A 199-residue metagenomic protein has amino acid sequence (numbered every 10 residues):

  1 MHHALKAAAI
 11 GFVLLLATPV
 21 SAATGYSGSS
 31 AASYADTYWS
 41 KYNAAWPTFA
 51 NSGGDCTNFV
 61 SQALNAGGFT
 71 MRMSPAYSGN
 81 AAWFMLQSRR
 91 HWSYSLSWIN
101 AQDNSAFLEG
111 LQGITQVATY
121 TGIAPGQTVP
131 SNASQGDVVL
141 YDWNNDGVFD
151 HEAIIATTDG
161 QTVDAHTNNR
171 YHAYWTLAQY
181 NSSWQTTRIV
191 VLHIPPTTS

Functional and structural regions predicted by a protein language model:
M1-A22: Secretory targeting and sorting signals
A23-W98: N-terminal capping segments
K41-Y42, A66, T70-M71, L140-V148 (+2 more regions): Solvent-exposed loop/turn segments at secondary-structure junctions within structured extracellular/periplasmic domains
F84-V163: ...with weaker cross-activation on analogous glycine-rich loops/strands in unrelated enzymes
I154-S199: Glycine-rich, aromatic-bearing surface loops/beta-hairpins
